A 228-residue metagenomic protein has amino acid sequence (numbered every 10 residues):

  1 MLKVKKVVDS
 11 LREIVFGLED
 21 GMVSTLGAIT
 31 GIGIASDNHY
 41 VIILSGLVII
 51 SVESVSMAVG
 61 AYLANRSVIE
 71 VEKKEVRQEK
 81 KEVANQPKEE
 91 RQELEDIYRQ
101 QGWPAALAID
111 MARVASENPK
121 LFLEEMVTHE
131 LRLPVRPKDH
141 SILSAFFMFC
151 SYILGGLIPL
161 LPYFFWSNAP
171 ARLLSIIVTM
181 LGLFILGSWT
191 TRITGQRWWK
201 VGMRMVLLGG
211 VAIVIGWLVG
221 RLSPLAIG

Functional and structural regions predicted by a protein language model:
M1-K6, R66-M148: Cytosol/matrix-facing amphipathic helices and coiled-coil assembly/linker segments of eukaryotic membrane proteins
M1-R66: Internal alpha-helical transmembrane segments
S10-A28, V135-L161: Transmembrane alpha-helical segments and their cytosolic interface motifs in multi-pass membrane proteins
D20, V59, A108, Y152 (+2 more regions): Residue-level signature of catalytic and energy-coupling elements of molecular machines, predominantly ATP/GTP-dependent
V52, S56, G155, P159 (+3 more regions): Alpha-helical transmembrane segments of multipass membrane proteins
A169-L181: Structural signature of hydrophobic alpha-helical transmembrane segments
I185-G210: Interfacial loop-to-transmembrane junctions
W217-G228: Juxtamembrane boundary at the C-terminal end of a transmembrane helix
